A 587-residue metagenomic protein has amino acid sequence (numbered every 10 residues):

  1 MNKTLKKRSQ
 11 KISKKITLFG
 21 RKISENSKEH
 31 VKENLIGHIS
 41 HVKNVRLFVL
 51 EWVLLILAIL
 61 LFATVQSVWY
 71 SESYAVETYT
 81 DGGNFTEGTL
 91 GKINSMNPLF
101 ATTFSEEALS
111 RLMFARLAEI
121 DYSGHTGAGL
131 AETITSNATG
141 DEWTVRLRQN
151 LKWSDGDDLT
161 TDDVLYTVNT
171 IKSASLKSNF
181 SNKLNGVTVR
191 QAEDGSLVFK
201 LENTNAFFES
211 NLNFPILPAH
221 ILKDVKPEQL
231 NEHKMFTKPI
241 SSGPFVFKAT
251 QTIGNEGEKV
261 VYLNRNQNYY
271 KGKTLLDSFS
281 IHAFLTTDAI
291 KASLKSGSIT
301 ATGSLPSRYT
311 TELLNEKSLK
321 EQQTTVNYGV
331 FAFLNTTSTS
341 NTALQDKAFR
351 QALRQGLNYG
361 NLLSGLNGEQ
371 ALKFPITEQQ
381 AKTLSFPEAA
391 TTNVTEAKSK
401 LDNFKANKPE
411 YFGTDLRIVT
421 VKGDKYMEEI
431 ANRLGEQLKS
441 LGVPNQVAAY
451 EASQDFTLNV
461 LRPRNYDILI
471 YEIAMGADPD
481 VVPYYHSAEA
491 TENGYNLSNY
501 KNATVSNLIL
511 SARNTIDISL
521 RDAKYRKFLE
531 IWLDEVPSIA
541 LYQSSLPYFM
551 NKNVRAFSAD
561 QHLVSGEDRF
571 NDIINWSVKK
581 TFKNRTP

Functional and structural regions predicted by a protein language model:
A58, Q351, L363-S364, P444-F456 (+2 more regions): Extracytoplasmic/peripheral linker and loop segments enriched in polar/acidic and small residues with frequent Thr/Pro
G88-A138, N169, I240: N-terminal lobe/hinge region of extracytoplasmic solute-binding protein
N179-P227: Surface-exposed binding/hinge segments that line and control ligand-binding clefts or catalytic entry sites
F214-K273, S278, D288, T395 (+2 more regions): Gly/Pro-rich hinge or "lid" segments in bacterial periplasmic/extracellular proteins
N266-E312: Ligand-site clamp/hinge motif
T342-Q380, I430, W532-A540: Periplasmic-binding protein-like
E369-A406, K422-E429: Structural transition elements
M550-P587: Long beta-strand-rich cores associated with HINT superfamily self-processing modules
